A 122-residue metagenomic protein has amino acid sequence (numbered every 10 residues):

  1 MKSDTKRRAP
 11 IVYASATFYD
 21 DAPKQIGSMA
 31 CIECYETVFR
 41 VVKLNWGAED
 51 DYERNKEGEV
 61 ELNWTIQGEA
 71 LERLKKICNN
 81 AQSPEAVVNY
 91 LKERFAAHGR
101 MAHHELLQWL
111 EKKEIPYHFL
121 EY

Functional and structural regions predicted by a protein language model:
K2-P10: Glycine- and acidic-residue-rich phosphate-binding/metal-coordinating active-site segment common to enzymes that handle
S3, F39-V41, Y117: Generic structural motif
S3, S15, Y35, N63-W64: A detector of low-complexity, intrinsically disordered, Ser/Thr/Gly/Pro/Ala-rich segments
S3, Y19-D20, D50, H104: Intrinsic disorder/low-complexity signal
K6, A22, Y35, Y52-E53: Intrinsically disordered, low-complexity regions of eukaryotic proteins
I11-R40: Amphipathic, interaction-prone secondary-structure segments
F39-V88: Acidic, aromatic-enriched beta-alpha/helix-loop junctions
G68-Y122: Low-complexity intrinsically disordered segments
